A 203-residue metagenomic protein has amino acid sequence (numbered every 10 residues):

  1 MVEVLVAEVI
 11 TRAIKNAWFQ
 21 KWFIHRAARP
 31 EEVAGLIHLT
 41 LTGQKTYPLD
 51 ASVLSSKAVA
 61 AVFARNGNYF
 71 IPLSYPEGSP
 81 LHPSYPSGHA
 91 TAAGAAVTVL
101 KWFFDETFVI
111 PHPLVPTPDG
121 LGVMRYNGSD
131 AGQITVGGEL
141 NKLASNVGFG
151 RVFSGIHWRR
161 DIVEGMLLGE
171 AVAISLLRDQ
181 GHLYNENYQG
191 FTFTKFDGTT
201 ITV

Functional and structural regions predicted by a protein language model:
M1-R159, V163-V203: Hydrophobic alpha-helical bundle signature of multipass membrane enzymes
